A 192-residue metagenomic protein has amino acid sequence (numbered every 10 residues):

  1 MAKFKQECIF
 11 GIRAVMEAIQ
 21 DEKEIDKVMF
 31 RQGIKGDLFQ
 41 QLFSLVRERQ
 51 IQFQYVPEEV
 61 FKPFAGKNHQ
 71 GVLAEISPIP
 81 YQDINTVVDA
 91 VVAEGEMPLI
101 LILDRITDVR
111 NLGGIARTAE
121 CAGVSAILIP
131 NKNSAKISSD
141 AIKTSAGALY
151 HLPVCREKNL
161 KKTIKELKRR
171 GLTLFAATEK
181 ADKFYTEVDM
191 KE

Functional and structural regions predicted by a protein language model:
M1-E192: Post-transcriptional modification and biogenesis factors for structured RNAs of the translation apparatus
